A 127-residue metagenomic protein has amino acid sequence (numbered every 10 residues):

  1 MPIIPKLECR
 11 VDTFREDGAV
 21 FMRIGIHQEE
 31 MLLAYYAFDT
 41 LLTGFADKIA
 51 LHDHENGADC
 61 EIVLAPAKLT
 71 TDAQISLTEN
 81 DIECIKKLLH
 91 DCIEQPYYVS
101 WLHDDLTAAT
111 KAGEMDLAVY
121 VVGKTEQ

Functional and structural regions predicted by a protein language model:
M1-Q127: Positively charged, low-complexity terminal tracts and the immediately adjacent first secondary-structure elements
